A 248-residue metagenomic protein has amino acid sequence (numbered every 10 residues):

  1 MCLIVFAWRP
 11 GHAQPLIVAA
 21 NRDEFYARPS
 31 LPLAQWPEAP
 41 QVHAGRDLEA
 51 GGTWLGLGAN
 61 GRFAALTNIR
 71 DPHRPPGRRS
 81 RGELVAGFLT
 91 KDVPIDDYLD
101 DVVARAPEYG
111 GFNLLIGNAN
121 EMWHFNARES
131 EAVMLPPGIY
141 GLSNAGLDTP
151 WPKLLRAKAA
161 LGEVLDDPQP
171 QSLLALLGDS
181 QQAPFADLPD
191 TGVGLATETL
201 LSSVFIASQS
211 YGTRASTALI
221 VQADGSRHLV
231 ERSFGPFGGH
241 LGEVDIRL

Functional and structural regions predicted by a protein language model:
M1-L248: N-terminal nucleophile
